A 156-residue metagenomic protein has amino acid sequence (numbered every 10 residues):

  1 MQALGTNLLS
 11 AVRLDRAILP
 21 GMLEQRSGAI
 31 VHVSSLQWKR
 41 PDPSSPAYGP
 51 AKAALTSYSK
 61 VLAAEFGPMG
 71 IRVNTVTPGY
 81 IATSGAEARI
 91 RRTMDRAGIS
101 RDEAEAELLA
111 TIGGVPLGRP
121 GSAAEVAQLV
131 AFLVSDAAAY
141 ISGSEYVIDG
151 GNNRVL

Functional and structural regions predicted by a protein language model:
M1-G5, R92: Active-site Tyr-X3-Lys motif and surrounding loop/helix of classical short-chain dehydrogenase/reductase
D15, A51, S59: Active-site helix of classical SDR
P20, A64-E65, A139: Alpha-helical segment proximal to the catalytic Tyr-Lys
S35: Residue(s) in the substrate-gating loop at a strand-loop-helix junction that position the organic substrate next
R40, V130-A131, S142-L156: Short C-terminal tail/terminal secondary-structure segment of NAD(P)H-dependent dehydrogenase/reductase domains
R40-P46, P68, G118, D136: Active-site loop immediately N-terminal to the catalytic Tyr-X3-Lys motif of short-chain dehydrogenase/reductase
G67, R72, I141-G143: Short, small/polar-rich loop/turn modules that mediate ligand/substrate recognition or access, typified
